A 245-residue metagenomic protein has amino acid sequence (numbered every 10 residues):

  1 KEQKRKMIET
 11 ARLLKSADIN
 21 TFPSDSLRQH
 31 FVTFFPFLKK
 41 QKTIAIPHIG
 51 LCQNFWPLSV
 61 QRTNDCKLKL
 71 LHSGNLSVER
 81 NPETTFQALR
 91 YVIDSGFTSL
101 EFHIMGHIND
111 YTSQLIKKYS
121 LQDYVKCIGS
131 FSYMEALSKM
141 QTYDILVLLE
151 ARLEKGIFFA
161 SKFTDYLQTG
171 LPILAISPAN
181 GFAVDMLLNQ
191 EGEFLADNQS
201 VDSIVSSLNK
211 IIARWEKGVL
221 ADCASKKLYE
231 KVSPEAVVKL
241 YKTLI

Functional and structural regions predicted by a protein language model:
K1-R12, C52: Nucleotide-sugar donor phosphate/pyrophosphate-binding loop at the beta->alpha transition of glycosyltransferases
M7, A11-K42, V184: A short, active-site helix/loop in glycosyltransferases that binds the activated sugar's phosphate group
I49-K67: Acidic anion/phosphate-binding donor-loop and adjacent secondary structure in glycosyltransferase catalytic cores
R62-R80, F86-L89: Conserved donor-binding/catalytic core segment of Leloir-type glycosyltransferases
R80, S132-S138, L146-L167, L174-D185: Nucleotide-sugar-dependent
F97, H103-G106, Y111-L137: Nucleotide-activated donor-binding/catalytic signature segment of Leloir-type glycosyltransferases, i.e., the conserved
P178-K210: Change "using UDP/GDP/dTDP sugars" to "using nucleotide sugars
N198-V205, E216-I245: A charged, aromatic-enriched C-terminal amphipathic alpha-helix characteristic of glycosyltransferases across folds
